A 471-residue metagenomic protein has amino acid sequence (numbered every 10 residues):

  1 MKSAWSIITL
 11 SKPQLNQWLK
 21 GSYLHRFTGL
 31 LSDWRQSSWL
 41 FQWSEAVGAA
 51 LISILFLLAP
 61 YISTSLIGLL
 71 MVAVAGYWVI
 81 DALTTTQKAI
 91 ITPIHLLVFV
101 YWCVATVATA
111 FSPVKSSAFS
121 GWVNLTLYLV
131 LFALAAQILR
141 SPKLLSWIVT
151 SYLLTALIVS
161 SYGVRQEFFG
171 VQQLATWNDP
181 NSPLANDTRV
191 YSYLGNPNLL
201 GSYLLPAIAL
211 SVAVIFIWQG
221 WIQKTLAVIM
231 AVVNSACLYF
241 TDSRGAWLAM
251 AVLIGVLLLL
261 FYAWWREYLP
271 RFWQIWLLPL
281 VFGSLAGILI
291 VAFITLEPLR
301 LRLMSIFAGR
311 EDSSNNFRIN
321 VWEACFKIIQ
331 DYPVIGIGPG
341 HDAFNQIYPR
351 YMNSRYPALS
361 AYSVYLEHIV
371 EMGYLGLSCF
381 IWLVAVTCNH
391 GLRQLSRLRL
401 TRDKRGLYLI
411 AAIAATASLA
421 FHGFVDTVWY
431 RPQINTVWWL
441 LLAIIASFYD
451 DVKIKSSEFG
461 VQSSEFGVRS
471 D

Functional and structural regions predicted by a protein language model:
M1-S120, V130, I138-L153, V214-T225 (+2 more regions): Transmembrane signal-anchor hairpin modules in multi-pass inner-membrane enzymes, especially those that act on
K2, I7-I8, I52-L55, A73-W78 (+12 more regions): Alpha-helical transmembrane segments of multi-pass inner-membrane proteins
G48-F56, P180-Y193, N316-N320, N353-E367: Juxtamembrane membrane-water interface segments that cap and precede transmembrane helices
F56-I62, I369-M372, K404-S447: Membrane helix-loop boundary segments at the extracytoplasmic
Y61-L70, S120-G121, S192-L204, G245-A246 (+3 more regions): Membrane-interface micro-motifs in multi-pass membrane enzymes
A110-F119, Y239-R244, F424-W429: Membrane-interface helix caps and helix-loop-helix hairpins in membrane proteins
P183-V190, P270-W276, L289-E323: Flexible juxtamembrane loops connecting transmembrane helices in multi-pass membrane enzymes that build or modify
G309-E323, D331, I335-M372: Long extracytoplasmic/lumenal interhelical loops at the membrane interface of multi-pass membrane proteins
